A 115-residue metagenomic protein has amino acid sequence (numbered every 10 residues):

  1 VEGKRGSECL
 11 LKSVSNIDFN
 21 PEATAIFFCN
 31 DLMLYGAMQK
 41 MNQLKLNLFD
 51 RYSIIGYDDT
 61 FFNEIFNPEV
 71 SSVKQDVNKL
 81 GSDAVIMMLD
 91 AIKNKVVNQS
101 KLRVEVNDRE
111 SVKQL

Functional and structural regions predicted by a protein language model:
V1-L115: Bacterial carbohydrate/catabolite-sensing allosteric modules
